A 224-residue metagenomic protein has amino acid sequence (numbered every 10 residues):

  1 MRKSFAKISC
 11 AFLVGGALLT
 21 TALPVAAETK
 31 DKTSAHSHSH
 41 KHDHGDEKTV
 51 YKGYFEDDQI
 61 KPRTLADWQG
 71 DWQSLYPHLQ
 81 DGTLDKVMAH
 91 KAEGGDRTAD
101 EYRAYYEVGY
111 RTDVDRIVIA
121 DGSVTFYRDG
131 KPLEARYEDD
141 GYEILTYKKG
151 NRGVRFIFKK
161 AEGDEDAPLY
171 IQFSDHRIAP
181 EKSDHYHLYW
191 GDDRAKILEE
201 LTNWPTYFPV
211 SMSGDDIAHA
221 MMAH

Functional and structural regions predicted by a protein language model:
R2-C10, G16-A99, A104, I178-H224: Amphipathic/hydrophobic helical signal segments and adjacent flexible N-terminal regions that mediate secretion
R103-L169: Contiguous, well-ordered beta-strand patches that form the walls/edges of small beta-barrel/beta-sandwich domains
V154-G191: Charged, low-complexity C-terminal accessory regions
